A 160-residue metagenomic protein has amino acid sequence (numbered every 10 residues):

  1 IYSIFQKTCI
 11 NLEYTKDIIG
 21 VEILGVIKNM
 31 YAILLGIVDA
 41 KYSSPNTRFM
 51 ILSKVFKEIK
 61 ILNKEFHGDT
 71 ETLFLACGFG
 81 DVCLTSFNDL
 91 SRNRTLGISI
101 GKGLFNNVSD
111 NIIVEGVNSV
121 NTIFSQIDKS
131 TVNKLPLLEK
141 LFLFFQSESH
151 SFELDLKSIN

Functional and structural regions predicted by a protein language model:
I1-T72: Internal alpha-helical scaffold of NAD(P)-dependent oxidoreductase catalytic cores
G25-K28, A32, T47-E58, F74-C77 (+4 more regions): Conserved active-site and cofactor/substrate-binding residues in soluble primary-metabolism enzymes
L35, R94-G101, F142-Q146: Regular secondary-structure segments
H67-Q126, S130: C-terminal substrate-binding/catalytic lobe of Rossmann-fold NAD(P)-dependent oxidoreductases
F124-K134, F145, S149: Short leucine-rich amphipathic alpha-helical surface patches
L137-N160: Short, amphipathic C-terminal "tail helix"
